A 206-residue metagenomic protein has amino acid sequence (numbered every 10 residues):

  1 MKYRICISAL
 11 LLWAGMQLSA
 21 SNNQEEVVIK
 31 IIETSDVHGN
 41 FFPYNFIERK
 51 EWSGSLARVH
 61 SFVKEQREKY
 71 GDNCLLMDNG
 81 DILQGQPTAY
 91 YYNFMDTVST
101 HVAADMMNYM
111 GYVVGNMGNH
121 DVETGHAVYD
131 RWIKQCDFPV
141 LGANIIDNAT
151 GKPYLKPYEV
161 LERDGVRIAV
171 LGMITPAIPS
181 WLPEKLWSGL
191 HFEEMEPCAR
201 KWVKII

Functional and structural regions predicted by a protein language model:
M1-E25: Bacterial Sec-dependent N-terminal signal peptides
A20-I206: Acidic, metal/ion-coordinating pockets
